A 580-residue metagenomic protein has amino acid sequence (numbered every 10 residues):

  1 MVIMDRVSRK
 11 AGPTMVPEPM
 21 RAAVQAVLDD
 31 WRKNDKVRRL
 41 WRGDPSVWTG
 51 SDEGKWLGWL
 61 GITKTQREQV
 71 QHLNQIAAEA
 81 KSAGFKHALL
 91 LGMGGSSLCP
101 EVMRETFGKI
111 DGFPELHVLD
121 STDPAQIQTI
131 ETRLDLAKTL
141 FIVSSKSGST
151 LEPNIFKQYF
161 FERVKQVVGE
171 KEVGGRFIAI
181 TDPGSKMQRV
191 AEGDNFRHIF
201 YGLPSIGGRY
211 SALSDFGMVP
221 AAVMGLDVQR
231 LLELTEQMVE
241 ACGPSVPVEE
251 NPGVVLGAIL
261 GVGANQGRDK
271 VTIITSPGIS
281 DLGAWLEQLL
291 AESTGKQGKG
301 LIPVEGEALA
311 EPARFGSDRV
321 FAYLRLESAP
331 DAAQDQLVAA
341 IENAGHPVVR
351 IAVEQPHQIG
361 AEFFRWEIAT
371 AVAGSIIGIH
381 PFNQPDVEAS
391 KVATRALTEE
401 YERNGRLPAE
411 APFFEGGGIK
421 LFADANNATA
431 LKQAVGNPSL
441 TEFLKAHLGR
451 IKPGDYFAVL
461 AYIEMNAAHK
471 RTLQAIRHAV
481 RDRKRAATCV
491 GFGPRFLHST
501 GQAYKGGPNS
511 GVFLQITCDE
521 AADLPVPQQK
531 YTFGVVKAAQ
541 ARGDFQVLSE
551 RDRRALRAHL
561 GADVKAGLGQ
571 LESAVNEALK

Functional and structural regions predicted by a protein language model:
V2-S82, S328, Q336, R350 (+6 more regions): Extended, charge-enriched "interface" segments that sit outside catalytic cores
A78-V246, V320, L324-A329, D335-N343 (+2 more regions): Glycine-rich phosphate-binding loops that contact phosphosugars or nucleotide phosphates
Q128, I180-F196, H357-F364, G491 (+2 more regions): Glycine-rich, charge-decorated loop segments at or immediately adjacent to ligand/cofactor-binding or catalytic sites
Q166-V320, A329-A332, R365-D482: Active-site phosphate/pyrophosphate-binding segments
K171, F196, E292-L301, V338-R350 (+3 more regions): Structural alpha-beta junctions
I302-I359, T472-H478, C489-G491, F513-T517 (+2 more regions): Helicase-primase coupling helices
N383, E388, R403, L407-A409 (+4 more regions): C-terminal amphipathic alpha-helical interaction region
Y456-H498, K505, S510, D523-Q546: Extended C-terminal subregions enriched in glycine
